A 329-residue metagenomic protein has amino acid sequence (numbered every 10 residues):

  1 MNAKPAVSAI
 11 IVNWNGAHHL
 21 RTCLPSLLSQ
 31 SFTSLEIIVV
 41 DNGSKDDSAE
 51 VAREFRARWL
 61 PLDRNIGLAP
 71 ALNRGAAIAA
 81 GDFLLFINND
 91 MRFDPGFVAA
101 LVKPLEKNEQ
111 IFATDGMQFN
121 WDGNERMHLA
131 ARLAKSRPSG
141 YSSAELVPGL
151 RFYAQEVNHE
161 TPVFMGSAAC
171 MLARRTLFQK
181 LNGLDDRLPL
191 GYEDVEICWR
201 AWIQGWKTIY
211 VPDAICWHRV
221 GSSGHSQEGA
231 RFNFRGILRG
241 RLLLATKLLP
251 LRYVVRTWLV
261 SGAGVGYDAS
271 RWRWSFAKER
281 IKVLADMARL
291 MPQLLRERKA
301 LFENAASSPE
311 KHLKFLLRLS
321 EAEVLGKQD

Functional and structural regions predicted by a protein language model:
P5-S8, E36, E196: Cell-envelope/extracellular polymer assembly enzymes that use nucleotide-activated donors
P25-S34: Short, acidic, metal-binding catalytic loop of nucleotide-sugar glycosyltransferases
L62-A79, I87-M91, A100: Glycine-rich, basic loop-to-helix element that forms the pyrophosphate-binding segment of sugar-nucleotide handling
L84: Short aromatic/hydrophobic "clamp" motif used to bind/position activated sugar donors
R92-A134: Conserved donor NDP-sugar-binding/catalytic core segment of glycosyltransferases
A134-V163: Short, flexible, basic/aromatic active-site loop/helix in glycosyltransferases
N158-H159, F164-I215: A short, conserved alpha-helix in the catalytic core of glycosyltransferases
R252-D329: Non-catalytic, C-terminal membrane-associated alpha-helical segments of glycosyltransferases
